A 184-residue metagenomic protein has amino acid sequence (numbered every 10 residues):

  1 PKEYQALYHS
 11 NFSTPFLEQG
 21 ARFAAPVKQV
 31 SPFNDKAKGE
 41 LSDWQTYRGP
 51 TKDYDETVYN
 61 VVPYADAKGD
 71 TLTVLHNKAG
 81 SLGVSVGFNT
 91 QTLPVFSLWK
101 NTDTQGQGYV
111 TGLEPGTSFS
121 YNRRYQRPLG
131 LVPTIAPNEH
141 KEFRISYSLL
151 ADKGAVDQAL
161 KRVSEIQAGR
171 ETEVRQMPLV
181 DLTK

Functional and structural regions predicted by a protein language model:
P1-F23, A155-A159: Acidic (Asp/Glu-rich), glycine- and aromatic
S13-T90: Active-site/ligand-binding surface loops and adjacent short beta/alpha elements that line catalytic pockets across
L75-S118: Glycine-rich active-site loops that engage anionic ligands at enzyme catalytic sites
F119-P128: Short, structured beta-strand/loop micro-motifs enriched in basic residues and often containing a Trp
T134-L150: Short Pro-Gly-centered flexible turn/kink motifs
S148-K184: Terminal connector regions
